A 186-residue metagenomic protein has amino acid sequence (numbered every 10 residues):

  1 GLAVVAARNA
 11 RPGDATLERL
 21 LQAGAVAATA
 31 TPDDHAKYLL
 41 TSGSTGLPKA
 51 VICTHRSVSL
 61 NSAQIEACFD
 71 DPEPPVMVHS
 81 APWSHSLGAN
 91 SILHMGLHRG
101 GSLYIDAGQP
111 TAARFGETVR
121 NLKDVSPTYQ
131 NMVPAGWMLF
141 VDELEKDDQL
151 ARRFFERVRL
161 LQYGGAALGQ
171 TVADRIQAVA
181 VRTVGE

Functional and structural regions predicted by a protein language model:
G1-N9, A15, K49-I52, H79 (+1 more regions): Short beta-strand->loop structural element characteristic of the AMP-binding/adenylate-forming
G1-P32, L144-K146, Q162: ANL superfamily adenylate-forming
R11-P12, L21-L40, L47, D70-V76: Conserved pre-ATP/AMP-binding loop-to-beta segment of ANL
H35, T41-S44, M77, W83 (+3 more regions): Conserved S/T- and glycine-rich ATP-binding loop of Class I adenylate-forming
A36-L60: Conserved AMP-binding A3 loop
S44, G100, G165: Conserved G/P- and acidic residue-centered "switch" motifs that form tight phosphate/ATP-binding loops in soluble
S59-V76, S84-Q149: Conserved AMP-binding/adenylation subdomain of ANL enzymes
T128-M132, V141-E186: Gly/Ser/Thr-rich phosphate-binding loop
